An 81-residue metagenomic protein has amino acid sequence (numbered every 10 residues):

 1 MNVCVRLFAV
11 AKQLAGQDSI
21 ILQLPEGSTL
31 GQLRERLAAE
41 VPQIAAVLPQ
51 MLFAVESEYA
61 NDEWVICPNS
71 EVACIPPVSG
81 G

Functional and structural regions predicted by a protein language model:
M1-G80: Ubiquitin-like/PB1-type beta-grasp interaction modules and other compact soluble beta-rich domains
